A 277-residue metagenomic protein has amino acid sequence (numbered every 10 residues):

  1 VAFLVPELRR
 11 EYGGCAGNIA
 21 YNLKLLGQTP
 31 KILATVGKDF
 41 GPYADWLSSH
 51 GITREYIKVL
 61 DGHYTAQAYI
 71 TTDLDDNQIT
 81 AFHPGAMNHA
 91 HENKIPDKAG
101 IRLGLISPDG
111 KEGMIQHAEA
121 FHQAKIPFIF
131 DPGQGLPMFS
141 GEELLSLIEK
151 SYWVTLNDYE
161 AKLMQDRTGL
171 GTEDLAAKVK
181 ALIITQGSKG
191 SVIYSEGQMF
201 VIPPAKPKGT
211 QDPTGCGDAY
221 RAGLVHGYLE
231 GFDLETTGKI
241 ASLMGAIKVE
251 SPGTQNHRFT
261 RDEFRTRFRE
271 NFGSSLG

Functional and structural regions predicted by a protein language model:
V1-K31, P42-D45, H89, T210 (+1 more regions): Glycine-rich phosphate/adenosyl-contacting loop at the front of the ribokinase-like
G13, G17, I115, E235 (+1 more regions): Glycine-rich phosphate-binding loop at the start of an alpha helix
A16-A20, M114, A161, R221-A222: A general structural signal for well-ordered alpha-helical segments in protein cores
K24, H122, L229: Gly/Ala-rich phosphate-binding loop of Rossmann-like dinucleotide-binding domains, activating on the conserved
K31, D45-V59, H63-V201, T260-E263 (+1 more regions): Ribokinase/PfkB-type carbohydrate-kinase core domain
V36-D39: Residues in the short beta-alpha loop(s) of Rossmann-like NAD(P)-binding domains
A177, A181-Q186, F200, A205-L276: Conserved post-catalytic alpha-helical subdomain immediately downstream of the catalytic base and nucleotide-binding
